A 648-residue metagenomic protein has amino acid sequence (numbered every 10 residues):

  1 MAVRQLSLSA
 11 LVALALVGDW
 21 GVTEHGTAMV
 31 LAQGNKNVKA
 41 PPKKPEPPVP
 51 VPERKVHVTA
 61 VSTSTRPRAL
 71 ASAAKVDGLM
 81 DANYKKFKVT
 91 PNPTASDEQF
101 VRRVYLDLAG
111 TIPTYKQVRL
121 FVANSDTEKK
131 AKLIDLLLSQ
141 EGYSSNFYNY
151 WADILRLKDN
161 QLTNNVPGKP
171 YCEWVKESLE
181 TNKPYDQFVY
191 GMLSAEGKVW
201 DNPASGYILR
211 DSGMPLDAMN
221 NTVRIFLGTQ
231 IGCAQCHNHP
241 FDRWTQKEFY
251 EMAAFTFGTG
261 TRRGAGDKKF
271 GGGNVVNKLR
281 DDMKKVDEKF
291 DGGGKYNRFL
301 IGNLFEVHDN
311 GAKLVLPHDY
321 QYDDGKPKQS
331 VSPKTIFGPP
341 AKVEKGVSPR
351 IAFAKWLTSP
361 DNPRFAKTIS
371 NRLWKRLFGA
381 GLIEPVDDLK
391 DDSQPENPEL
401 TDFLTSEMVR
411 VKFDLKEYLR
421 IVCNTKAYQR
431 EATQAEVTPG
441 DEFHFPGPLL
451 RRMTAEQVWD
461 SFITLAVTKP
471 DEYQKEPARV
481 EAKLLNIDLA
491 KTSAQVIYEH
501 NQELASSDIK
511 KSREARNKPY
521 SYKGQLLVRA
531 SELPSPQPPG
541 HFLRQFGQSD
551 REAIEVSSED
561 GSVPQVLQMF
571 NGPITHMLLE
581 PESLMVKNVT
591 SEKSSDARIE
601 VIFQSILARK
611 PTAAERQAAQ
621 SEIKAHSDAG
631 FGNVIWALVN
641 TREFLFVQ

Functional and structural regions predicted by a protein language model:
M1-V3: N-terminal secretory signal peptides that target proteins for export/translocation
S9-D19, E24: Bacterial N-terminal signal peptides
M29-D81: N-terminal pre-domain segments of enzymes
R68-V104, L108, I112-G142, Y150 (+7 more regions): Primarily short, surface-exposed interaction patches in extracytoplasmic proteins
S145: Metal- or metallocofactor-binding catalytic centers and their adjacent structured scaffolds across diverse enzyme
P339-V343, N501-F546, D550: Intrinsically disordered, low-complexity acidic Ser/Thr-rich regulatory segments
I369-R372, G540-V556, G561-P564: Active-site beta-strand/loop architecture of penicillin-binding DD-peptidases
